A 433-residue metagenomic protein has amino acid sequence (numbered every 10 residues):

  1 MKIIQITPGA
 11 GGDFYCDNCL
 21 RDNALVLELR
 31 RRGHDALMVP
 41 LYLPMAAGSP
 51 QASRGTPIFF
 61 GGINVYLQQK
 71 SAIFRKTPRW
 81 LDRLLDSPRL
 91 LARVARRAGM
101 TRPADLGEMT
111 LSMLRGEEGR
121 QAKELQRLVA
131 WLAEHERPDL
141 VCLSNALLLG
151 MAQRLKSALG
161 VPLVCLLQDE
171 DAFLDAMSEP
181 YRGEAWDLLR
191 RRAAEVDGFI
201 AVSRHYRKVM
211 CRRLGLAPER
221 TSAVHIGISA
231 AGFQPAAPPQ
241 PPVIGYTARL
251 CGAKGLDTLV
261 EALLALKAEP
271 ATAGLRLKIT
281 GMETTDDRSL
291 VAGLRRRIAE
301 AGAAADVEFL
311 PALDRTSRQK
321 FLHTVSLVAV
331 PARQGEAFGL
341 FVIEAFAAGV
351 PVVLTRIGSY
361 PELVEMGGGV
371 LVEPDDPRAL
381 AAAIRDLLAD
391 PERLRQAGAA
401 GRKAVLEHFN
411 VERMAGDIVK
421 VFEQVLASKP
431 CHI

Functional and structural regions predicted by a protein language model:
H205, G227: Carbohydrate-associated surface elements
A237-K254, V260-L263, K278: Conserved donor-binding/catalytic core segment of Leloir-type glycosyltransferases
R276-R296: Glycosyltransferase donor-sugar binding loop
V291-T316: Nucleotide-activated donor-binding/catalytic signature segment of Leloir-type glycosyltransferases, i.e., the conserved
H323-A337, V350: Acidic donor-binding loop of glycosyltransferase active sites
V342, P351-L354: Short hydrophobic beta-strand element within catalytic cores of glycosyltransferases and related nucleotide-activated
M366, V370-P377, D386-P391: Conserved acidic donor-binding segment of nucleotide-sugar-dependent glycosyltransferases
A379, D386, R393-H408, M414-K420 (+1 more regions): A short, well-ordered alpha-helix in the C-terminal region of glycosyltransferases
